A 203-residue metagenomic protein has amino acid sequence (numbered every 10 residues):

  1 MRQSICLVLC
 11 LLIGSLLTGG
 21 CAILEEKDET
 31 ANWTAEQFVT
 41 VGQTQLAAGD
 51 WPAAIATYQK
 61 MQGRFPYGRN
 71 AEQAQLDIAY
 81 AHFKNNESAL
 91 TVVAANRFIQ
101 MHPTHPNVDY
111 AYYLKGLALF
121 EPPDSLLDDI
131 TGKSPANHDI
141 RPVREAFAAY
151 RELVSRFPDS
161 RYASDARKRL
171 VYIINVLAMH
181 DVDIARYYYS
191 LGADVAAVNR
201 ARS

Functional and structural regions predicted by a protein language model:
M1-L9: Bacterial N-terminal signal peptides that target proteins for export
V8-T18: Bacterial N-terminal signal peptides
G20-S203: Acidic, polar-rich low-complexity tracts and alpha-helical solenoid repeat scaffolds
